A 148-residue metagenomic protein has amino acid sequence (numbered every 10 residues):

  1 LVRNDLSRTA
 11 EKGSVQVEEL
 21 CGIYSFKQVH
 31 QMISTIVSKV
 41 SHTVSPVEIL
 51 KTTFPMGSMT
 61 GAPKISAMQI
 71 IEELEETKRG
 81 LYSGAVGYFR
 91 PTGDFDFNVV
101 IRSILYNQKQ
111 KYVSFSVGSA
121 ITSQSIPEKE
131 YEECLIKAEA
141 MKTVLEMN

Functional and structural regions predicted by a protein language model:
L1-T9, G22-F26: Short acidic, Gly/Ser-rich segments with clustered Asp/Glu that frequently serve as metal-coordination loops in enzyme
R3, K12-G13, I121-T122: Short, surface-exposed beta-strand-loop junctions and turns on beta-sheet-rich folds
A10-E19: Basic, amphipathic juxtamembrane/active-site segments that coordinate anionic phosphate or diphosphate groups
S25-N148: Conserved hydrophobic core element of enzyme catalytic domains
